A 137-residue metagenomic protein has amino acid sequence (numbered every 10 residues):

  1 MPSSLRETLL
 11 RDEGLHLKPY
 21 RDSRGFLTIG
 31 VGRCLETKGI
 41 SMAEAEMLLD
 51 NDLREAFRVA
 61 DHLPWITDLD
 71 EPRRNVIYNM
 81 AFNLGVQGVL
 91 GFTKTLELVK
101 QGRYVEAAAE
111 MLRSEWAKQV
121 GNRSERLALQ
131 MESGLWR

Functional and structural regions predicted by a protein language model:
M1-K18, R24-F26, R33-N51, A56-V59 (+1 more regions): Long, amphipathic alpha-helical surface segments
I29-V31, I66-T67: Short hydrophobic/aromatic-rich motifs at helix boundaries and adjacent loops
A60-W65: Conserved interaction-surface patches within small, structured recognition/assembly domains
I66-T93: Mid-chain, well-packed structural core segment of small domains
